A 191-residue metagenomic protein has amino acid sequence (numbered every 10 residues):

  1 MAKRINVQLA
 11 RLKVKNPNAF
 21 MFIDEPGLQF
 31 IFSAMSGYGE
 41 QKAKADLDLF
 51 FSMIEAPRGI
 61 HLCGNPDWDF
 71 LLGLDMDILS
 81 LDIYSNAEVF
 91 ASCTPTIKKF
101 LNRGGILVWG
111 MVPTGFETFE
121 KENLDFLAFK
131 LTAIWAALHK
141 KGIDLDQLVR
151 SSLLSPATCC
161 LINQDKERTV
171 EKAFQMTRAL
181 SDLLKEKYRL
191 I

Functional and structural regions predicted by a protein language model:
M1, D46, A173-T177: Hydrophobic alpha-helical membrane-association signature
A2-C93: Active-site loop segments of alpha/beta catalytic cores
D77-L190: Catalytic-face loop-and-helix region of soluble metabolic enzyme cores
